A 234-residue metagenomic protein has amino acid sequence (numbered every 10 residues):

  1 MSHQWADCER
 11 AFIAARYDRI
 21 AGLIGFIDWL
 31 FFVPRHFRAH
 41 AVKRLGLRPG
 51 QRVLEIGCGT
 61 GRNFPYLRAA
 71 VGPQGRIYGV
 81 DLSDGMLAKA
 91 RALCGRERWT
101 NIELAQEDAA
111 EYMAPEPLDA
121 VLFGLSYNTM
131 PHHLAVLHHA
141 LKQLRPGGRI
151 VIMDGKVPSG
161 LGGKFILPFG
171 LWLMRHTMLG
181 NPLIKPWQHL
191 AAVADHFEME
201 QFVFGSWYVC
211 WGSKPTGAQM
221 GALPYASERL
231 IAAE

Functional and structural regions predicted by a protein language model:
S2-G46, R62-Y66, K89, I166-L173: Conserved class I S-adenosyl-L-methionine
C8-A11, L30-F31, V151-Y208: C-terminal alpha-helical "lid/dimerization" subdomain adjacent to the S-adenosyl-L-methionine
L54-I56, T60-E111: Class I SAM-dependent methyltransferase SAM/SAH-binding core
G72, M130-P131, L144-R145: Helix-to-beta-strand junctions that scaffold the AdoMet/dcAdoMet cofactor pocket in Class I SAM-dependent enzymes
A110-V121: A short acidic, Gly/Pro-enriched loop at the edge of an enzyme's catalytic core that lines a small-molecule cofactor
A120-H133: A short SAM/SAH-binding and catalytic strip from SAM-dependent methyltransferases
L134-P146: A short glycine-rich, Lys/Arg-flanked "PGG" loop and its adjoining helix->strand segment in the class I
D195-E234: Core SAM-dependent methyltransferase catalytic element
